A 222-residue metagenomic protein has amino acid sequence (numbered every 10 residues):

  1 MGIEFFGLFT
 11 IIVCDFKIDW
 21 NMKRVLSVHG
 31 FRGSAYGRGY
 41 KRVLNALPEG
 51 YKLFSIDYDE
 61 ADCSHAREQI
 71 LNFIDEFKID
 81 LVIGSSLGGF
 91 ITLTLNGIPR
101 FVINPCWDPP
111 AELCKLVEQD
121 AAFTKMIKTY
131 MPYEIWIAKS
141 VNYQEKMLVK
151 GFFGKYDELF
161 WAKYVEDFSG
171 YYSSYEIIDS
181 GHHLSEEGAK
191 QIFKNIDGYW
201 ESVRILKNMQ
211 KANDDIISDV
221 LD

Functional and structural regions predicted by a protein language model:
T10-I11, D15-I18: Short, positively charged and aromatic/hydrophobic N-terminal segments
K23-E76, H182: Active-site catalytic motif of lipid deacylating hydrolases and related acyltransferases
L26-F31, I83, F152-G154: Short hydrophobic segments within beta-strands
I83-T92: Gly/Ala-rich beta-loop-alpha elbow adjacent to hydrolase catalytic centers
L95-N96: Aromatic pocket-lining residues of Rossmann-like dinucleotide-binding sites
P99-D219: The alpha/beta-hydrolase serine catalytic core
